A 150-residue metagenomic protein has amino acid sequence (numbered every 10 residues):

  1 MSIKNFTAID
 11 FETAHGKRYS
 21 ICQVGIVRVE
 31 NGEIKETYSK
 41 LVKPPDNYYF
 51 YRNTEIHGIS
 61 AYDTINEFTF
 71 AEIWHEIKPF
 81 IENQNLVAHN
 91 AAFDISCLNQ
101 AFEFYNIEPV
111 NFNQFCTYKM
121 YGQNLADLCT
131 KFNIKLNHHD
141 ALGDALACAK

Functional and structural regions predicted by a protein language model:
M1-N111, A126-H139: Conserved non-catalytic scaffold segment of RNase H-like nuclease domains
T13-H15, K119, A147: Short, glycine/acidic-enriched loop or turn micro-motifs at the edges of active sites
E108-Y121: Conserved beta-strand -> loop -> alpha-helix junction used to position metal-binding or nucleic-acid-contacting
N124-D127, A147: Short amphipathic alpha-helical segments
A141-K150: Acidic, divalent-metal-coordinating active-site segment for phosphoryl/phosphodiester hydrolysis, typified by short
